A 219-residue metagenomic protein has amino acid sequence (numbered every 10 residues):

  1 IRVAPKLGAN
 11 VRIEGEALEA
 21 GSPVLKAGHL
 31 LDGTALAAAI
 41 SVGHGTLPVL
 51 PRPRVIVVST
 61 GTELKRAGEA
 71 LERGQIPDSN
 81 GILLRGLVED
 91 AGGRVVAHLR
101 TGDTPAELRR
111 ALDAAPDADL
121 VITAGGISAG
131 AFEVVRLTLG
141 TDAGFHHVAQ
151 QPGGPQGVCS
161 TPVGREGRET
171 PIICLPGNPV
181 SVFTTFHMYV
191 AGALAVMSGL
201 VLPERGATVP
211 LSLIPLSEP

Functional and structural regions predicted by a protein language model:
I1-G102: Short, glycine/charged-enriched hinge/interface segments at domain edges or termini
L18, T138-S217: Flexible glycine/proline-rich
K26-A27, A67, T123-G125, H146 (+1 more regions): Thr-Gly-centered strand-to-loop micro-motif
L36-A37, A67-L71, L108-R110, E133-R136 (+2 more regions): Short acidic, glycine/serine/threonine-rich loops at helix termini
S41-V42, A70-Q75, A114, L137-G140 (+1 more regions): Short, solvent-exposed amphipathic alpha-helical segments in soluble enzyme and RNA/protein-processing domains
G61-E63, G126-G130, G177-V180: Short glycine-rich anion-binding loops that position phosphate/pyrophosphate groups of nucleotides and phosphorylated
I76-N80, T101-A106, H146-Q156: A general structural motif
L83-G140: N-terminal small/polar loop signature for handling phosphorylated ligands or for N-terminal nucleophile
